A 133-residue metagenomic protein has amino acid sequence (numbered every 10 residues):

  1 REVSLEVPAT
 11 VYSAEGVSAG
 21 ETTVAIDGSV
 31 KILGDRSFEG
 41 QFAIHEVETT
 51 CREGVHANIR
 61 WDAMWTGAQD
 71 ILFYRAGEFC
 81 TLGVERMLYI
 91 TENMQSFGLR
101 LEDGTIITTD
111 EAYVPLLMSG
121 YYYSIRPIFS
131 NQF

Functional and structural regions predicted by a protein language model:
R1-A14: Alpha-helical transmembrane signal-anchor/signal-peptide segments
V11, E46-E48, F129: A mature extracytoplasmic/lumenal domain signature
A14, L33, I106: Extracellular/lumenal and peripheral-membrane lipid-interaction modules
A14-A19, E78-C80: Short, solvent-exposed secondary-structure boundary motifs
V17-Q69: Extracytoplasmic/periplasmic/luminal assembly and interaction segments in envelope/secretory/respiratory proteins
R52-F133: Non-cytosolic head/periplasmic domains of membrane-anchored proteins
